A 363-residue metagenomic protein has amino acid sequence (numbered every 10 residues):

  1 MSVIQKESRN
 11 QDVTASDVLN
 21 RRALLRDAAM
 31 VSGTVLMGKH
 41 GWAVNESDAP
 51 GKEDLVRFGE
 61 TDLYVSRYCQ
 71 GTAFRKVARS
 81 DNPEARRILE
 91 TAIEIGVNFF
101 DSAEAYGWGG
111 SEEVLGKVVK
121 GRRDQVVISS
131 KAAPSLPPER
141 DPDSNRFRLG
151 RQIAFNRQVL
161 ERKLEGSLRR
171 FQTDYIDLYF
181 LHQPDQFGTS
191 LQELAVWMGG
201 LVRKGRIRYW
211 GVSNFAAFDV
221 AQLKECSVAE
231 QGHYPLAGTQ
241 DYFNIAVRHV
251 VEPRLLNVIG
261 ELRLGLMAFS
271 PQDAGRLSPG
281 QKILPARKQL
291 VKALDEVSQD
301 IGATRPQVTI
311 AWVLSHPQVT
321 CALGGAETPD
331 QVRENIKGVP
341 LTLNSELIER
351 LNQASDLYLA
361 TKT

Functional and structural regions predicted by a protein language model:
S2-S130, R203, T320: N-terminal binding-site loop/beta-alpha segment at the start of enzyme catalytic domains that lines or forms
K52, D185-L359: Beta/alpha (TIM)-barrel catalytic core signal, keyed to glycine-rich beta->alpha loops juxtaposed to Asp/Glu that bind
F58, Q70, F100, L115 (+8 more regions): Conserved, mostly hydrophobic/aromatic
T61-K76, A132-L149, F180: N-terminal small/glycine-rich loop or linker at the start of catalytic domains across soluble metabolic enzymes
T72-N82, R146-Q158, F187-G188: Active-site mouth loops of central-metabolism enzymes
R79-A92, N156-R170, V220-Q222: Short, acidic/polar
Q125-P137, T239-F243: A short, structured active-site edge motif that brings together acidic residues
R169-F187: Active-site groove signature of glycoside hydrolases
